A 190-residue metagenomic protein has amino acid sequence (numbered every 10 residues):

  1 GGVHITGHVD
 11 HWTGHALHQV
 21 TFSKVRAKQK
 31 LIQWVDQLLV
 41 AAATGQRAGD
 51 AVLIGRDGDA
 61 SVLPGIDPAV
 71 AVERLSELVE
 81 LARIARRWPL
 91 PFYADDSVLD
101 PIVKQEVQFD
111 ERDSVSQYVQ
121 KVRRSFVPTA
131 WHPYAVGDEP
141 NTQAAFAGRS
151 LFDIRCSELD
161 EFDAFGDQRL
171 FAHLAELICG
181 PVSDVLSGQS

Functional and structural regions predicted by a protein language model:
G1-S190: Structural signature of nuclease core domains in nucleic-acid processing machines
